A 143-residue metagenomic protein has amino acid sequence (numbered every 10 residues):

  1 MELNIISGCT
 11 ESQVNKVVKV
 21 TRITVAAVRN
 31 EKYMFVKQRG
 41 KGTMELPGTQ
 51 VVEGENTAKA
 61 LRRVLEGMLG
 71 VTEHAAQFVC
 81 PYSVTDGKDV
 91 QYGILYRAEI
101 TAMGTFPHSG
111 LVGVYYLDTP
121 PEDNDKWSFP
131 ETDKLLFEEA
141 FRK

Functional and structural regions predicted by a protein language model:
M1-T24: Acidic, metal-coordinating catalytic segment for phosphate/diphosphate chemistry, firing primarily on the Nudix
V18-V20, V28, K88-Q91, S109: A generic fold-level signal
V28-M68: Conserved Nudix-box catalytic region and its N-terminal flanking loop in Nudix hydrolases and closely related
N30-K32, E99-G104, T119-P120: Short loop segments at secondary-structure junctions
V71-C80: A short coil-to-beta-strand element that immediately follows conserved catalytic motifs
P81, I94-R97, N124-E131: Short helix-capping/turn motifs at alpha-helix boundaries
Y82-F106: Active-site-adjacent beta-strand/loop module that shapes the phosphate/pyrophosphate-binding cleft
P107-K143: Nudix hydrolase/Nudix homology domain
